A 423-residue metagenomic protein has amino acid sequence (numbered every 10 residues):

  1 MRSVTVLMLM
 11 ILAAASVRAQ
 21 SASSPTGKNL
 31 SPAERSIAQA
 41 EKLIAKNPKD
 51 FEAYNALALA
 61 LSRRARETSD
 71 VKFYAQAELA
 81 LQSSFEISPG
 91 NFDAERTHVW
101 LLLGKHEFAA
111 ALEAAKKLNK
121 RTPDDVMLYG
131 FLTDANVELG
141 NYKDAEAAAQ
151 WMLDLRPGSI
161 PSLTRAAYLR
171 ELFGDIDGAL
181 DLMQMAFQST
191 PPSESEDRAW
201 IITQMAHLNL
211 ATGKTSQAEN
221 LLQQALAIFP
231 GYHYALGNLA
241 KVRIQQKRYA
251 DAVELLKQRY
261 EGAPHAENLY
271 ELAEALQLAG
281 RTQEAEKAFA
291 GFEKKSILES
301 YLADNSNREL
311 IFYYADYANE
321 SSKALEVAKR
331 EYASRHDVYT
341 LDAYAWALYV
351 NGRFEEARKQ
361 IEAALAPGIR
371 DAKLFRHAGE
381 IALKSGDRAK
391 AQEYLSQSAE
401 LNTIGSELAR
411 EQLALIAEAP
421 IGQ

Functional and structural regions predicted by a protein language model:
S16-D93, G104, A109, E113 (+2 more regions): N-terminal leader/linker segments that initiate helical-solenoid repeat arrays
A33, E67, Y74, F108 (+8 more regions): TPR-repeat structural position
P48, P89, P123, P157 (+8 more regions): Short coil turns that delineate tetratricopeptide repeat
E52, L59, D93, M127 (+8 more regions): Start-of-helix register in tetratricopeptide repeats
A56, T97, F131, R165 (+6 more regions): Canonical tetratricopeptide repeat
L59, R66, W100, D134 (+7 more regions): Residue-level recognition of tetratricopeptide repeat
R64, T68-V71, K105, L139 (+7 more regions): Structural motif corresponding to the intra-repeat A-B loop/turn of tetratricopeptide repeats
